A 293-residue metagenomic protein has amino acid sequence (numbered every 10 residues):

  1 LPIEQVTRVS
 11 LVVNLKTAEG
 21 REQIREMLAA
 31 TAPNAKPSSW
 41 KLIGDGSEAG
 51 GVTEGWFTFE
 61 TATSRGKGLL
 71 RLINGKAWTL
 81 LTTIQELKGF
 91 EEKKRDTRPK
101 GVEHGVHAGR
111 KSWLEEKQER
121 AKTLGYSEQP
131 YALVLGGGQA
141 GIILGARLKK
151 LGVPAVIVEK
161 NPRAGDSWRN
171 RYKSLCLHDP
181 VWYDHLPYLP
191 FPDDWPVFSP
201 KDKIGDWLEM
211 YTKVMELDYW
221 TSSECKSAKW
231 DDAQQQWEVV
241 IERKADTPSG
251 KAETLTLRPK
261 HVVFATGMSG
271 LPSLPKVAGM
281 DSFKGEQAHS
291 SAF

Functional and structural regions predicted by a protein language model:
P2-A49: A solvent-exposed, acidic/Ser-Thr-rich amphipathic alpha-helical stretch
K41-G75, S199-S269: Feature captures the FAD/FMN-dependent oxidoreductase FAD-binding
S47, G51-E119: A beta-strand edge to alpha-helix "cap/lid" segment located at domain peripheries
F90-Y131, N170, L186-D194, F264-F293: Glycine-rich dinucleotide-binding loop and its adjacent helix/turn
T123-V158: N-terminal Rossmann-like FAD-binding beta1-loop-alpha1 element of flavoenzymes
V153-K160, W168, F264: Short beta-strand "acidic-cap" motif of Rossmann-like dinucleotide-binding folds
G165: Short alpha-helix immediately C-terminal to the canonical SAM-binding loop
R169-W207: Glycine-rich active-site loop/strand segments that organize a redox cofactor
